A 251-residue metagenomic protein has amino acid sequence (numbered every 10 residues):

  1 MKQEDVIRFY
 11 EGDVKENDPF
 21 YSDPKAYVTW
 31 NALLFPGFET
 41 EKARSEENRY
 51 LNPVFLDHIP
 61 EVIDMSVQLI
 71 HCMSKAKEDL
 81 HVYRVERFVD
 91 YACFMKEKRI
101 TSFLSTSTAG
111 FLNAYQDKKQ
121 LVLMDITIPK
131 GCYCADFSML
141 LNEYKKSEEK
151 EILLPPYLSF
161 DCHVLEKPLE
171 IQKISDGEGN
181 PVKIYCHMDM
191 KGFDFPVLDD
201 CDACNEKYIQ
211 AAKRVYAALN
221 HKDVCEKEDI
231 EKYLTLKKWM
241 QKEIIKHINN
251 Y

Functional and structural regions predicted by a protein language model:
M1-S105, E170-Y251: N-terminal subdomain
K96-P196: ADP-ribosyltransferase catalytic core
